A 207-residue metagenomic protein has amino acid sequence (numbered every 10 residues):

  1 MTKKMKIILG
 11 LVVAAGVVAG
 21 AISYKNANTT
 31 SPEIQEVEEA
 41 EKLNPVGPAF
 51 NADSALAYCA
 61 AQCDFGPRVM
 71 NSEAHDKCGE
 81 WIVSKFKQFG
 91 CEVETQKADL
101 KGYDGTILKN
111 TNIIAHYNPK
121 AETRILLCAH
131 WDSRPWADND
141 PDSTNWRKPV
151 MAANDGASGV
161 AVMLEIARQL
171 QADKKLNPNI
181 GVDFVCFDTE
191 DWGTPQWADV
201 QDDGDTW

Functional and structural regions predicted by a protein language model:
M1-V13: N-terminal Sec-pathway targeting helices
L11-K25: Hydrophobic alpha-helical membrane-insertion segments, chiefly the h-region of N-terminal signal peptides
T29-C78, F89: N-terminal capping segment at the start of a domain
S54-A61, K77, W81-Q88, S158 (+3 more regions): Extracytoplasmic/secreted proteins, especially bacterial periplasmic and envelope-associated proteins
A60-K120: A non-catalytic alpha/beta surface segment that caps or lines the substrate-entry region of metallo-dependent hydrolase
Q62, Q96-A98, Y117-P119, C128-D132 (+2 more regions): Active-site-proximal beta-strand/loop segments in catalytic clefts of secreted hydrolases
A129-G159: Active-site histidine-acidic residue metal-binding/catalytic motifs, centered on HxH/HExxH-like signatures
R147-W207: Acidic/histidine-rich catalytic neighborhood of metal-dependent amide-processing enzymes
